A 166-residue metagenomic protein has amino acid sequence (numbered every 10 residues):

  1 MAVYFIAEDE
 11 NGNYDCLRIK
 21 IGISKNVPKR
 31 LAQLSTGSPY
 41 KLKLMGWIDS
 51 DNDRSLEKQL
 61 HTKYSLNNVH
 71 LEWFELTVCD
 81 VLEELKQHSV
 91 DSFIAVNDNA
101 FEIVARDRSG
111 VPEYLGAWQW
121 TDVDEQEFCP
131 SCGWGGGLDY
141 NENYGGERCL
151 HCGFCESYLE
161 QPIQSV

Functional and structural regions predicted by a protein language model:
M1-V166: Non-catalytic accessory segments flanking enzymatic or RNA/DNA-binding domains
